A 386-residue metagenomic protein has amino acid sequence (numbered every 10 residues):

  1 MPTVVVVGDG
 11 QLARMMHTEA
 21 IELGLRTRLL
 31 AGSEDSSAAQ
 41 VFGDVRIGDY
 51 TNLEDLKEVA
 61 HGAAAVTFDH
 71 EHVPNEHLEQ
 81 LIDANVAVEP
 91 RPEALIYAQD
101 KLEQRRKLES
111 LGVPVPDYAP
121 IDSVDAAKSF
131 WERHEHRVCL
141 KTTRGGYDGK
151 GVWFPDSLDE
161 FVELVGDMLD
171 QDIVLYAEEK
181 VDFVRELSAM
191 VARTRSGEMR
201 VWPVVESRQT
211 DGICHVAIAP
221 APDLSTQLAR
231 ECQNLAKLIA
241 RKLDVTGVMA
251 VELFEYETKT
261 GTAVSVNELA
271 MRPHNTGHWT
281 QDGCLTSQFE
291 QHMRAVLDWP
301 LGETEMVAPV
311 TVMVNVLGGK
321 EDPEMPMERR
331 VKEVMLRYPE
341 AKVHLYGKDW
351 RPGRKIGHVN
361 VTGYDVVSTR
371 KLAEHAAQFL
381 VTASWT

Functional and structural regions predicted by a protein language model:
M1-Q99, E103, S110, D125: ATP-binding N-terminal substructure of ATP-dependent carboxylate-amine bond-forming enzymes
P2, P116, K150, R185-L187 (+6 more regions): Change "...and in nucleic-acid phosphodiester-cleaving endonucleases..." to "...and in nucleic-acid processing enzymes
P90-G151, L158: A conserved helix-loop-beta module that forms one wall/lid of the active-site cleft in ATP-utilizing catalytic domains
D117, R137-L140, I173-E178, A250 (+2 more regions): A short linear hydrophobic-aromatic micro-motif
P155-T260: Internal nucleotide-binding/catalytic subdomain
E231-V251, A270-E324: Active-site "cap" helix and flanking loop/linker of ATP-utilizing ligase/carboxylase catalytic domains
R294-T386: Peripheral (often C-terminal) accessory segments that flank ATP-dependent C-N-forming ligase machineries
